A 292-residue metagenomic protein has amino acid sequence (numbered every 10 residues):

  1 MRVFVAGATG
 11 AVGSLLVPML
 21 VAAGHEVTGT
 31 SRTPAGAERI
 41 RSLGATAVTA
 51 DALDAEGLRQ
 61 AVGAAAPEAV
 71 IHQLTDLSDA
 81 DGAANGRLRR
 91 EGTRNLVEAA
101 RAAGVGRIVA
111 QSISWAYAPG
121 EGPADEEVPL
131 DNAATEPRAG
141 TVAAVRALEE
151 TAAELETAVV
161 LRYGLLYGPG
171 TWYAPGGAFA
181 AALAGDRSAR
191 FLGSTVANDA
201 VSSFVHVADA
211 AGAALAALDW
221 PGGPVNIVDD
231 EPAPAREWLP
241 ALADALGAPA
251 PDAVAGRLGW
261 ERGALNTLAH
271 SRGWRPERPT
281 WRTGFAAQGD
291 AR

Functional and structural regions predicted by a protein language model:
V3-H25: N-terminal Rossmann NAD(P)H-binding glycine-rich loop of SDR-like oxidoreductase domains
A6, T30, Q73, I108-S114 (+1 more regions): SDR active-site strand-loop-helix element
L15-P18, A208-W260: Mid/C-terminal beta-alpha module of Rossmann-like enzyme folds, strongest in SDR-family dehydrogenases/epimerases
R32-R41, A45-E91: NAD(P)H-binding glycine-rich loop region in Rossmannoid oxidoreductase-like domains and their noncatalytic homologs
A50, A55, P249-R292: C-terminal amphipathic/interface module of NAD(P)-dependent oxidoreductases and related NAD-binding regulators
G82, E91-A139: Conserved Rossmann-fold NAD(P)-dependent oxidoreductase catalytic core, especially the SDR/UDP-sugar
A133-V159: Active-site Tyr-X1-5-Lys
T151-V201: NAD(P)-dependent short-chain dehydrogenase/reductase
